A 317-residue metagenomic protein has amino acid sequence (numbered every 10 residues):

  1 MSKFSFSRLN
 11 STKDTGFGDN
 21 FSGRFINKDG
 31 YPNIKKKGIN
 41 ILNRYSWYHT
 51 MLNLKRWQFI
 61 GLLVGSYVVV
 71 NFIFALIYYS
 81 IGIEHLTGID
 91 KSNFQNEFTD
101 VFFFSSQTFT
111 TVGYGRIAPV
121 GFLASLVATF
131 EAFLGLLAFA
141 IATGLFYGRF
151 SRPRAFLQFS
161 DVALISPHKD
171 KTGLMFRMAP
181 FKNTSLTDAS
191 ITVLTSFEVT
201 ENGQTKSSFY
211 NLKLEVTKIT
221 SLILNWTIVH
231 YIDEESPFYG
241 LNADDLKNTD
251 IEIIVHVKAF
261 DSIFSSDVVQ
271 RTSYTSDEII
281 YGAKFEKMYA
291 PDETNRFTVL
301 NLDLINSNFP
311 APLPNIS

Functional and structural regions predicted by a protein language model:
M1-I34, H85: Short, non-transmembrane cytosolic segments of multipass membrane proteins
D19, I41-I60, R116: Cytosolic juxtamembrane amphipathic/interface segments immediately preceding and feeding into a transmembrane helix
S66-F74, Y78, G135, F139 (+1 more regions): Alpha-helical transmembrane segments of multipass membrane proteins
V69-V101: Outer-pore turret/helix-boundary of cation channels
D90-F156: Pore domain of cation channels
I141-S208: Canonical alpha-helical transmembrane segment with a positive-inside/aromatic-interface signature
K206-K247, F260-F264: Extended, solvent-exposed segments with strong compositional bias
I263-S317: Acidic, serine/threonine- and proline-rich intrinsically disordered appendage/tail regions
